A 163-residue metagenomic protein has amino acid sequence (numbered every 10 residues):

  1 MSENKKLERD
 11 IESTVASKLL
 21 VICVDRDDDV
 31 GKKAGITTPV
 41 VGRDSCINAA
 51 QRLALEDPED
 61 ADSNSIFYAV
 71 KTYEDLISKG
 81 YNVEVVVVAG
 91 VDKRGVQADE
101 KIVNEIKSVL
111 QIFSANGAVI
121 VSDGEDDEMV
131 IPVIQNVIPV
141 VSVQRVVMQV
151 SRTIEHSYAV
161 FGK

Functional and structural regions predicted by a protein language model:
M1-V140, V147: Soluble N-terminal domains of membrane-associated systems
V141-K163: Cytosolic-side membrane-insertion boundary helix
